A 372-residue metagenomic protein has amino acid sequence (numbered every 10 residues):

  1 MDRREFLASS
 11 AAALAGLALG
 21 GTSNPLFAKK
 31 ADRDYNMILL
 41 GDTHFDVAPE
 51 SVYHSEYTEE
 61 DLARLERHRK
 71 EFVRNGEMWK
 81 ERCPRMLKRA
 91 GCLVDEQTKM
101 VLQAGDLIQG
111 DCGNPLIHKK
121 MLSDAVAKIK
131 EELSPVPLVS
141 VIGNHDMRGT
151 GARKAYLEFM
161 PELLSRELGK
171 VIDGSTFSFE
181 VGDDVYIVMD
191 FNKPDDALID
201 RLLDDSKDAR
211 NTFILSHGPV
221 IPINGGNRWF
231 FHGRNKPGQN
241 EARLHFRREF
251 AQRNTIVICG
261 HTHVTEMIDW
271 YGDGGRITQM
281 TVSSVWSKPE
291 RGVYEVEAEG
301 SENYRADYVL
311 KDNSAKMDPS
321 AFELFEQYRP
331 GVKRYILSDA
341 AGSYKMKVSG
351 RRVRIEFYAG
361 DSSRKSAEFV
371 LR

Functional and structural regions predicted by a protein language model:
E5-L26: N-terminal export signals
F27-L116: N-terminal active-site segment of His-dependent metallophosphoesterases
M37, F45-S51, D196-L198, I223 (+1 more regions): Short, solvent-exposed loop/turn elements at domain surfaces
M37-L39, Q103, S140, I214 (+1 more regions): Residue-level marker for buried hydrophobic side chains located in beta-strands that build the well-ordered beta-sheet
D42, G105-D106, G143-N144, H217 (+1 more regions): Active-site glycine-centered loops adjacent to acidic/histidine catalytic or metal-binding residues that shape
E59-L65, M100, C112-N211, F231-I256 (+3 more regions): Extended active-site neighborhood of metal-dependent phosphoesterases/phosphodiesterases
D208-R228: Short acidic, glycine-rich surface-loop motifs adjacent to enzyme active sites
L215-V220, V257-T265: Histidine-centered catalytic micro-motifs
